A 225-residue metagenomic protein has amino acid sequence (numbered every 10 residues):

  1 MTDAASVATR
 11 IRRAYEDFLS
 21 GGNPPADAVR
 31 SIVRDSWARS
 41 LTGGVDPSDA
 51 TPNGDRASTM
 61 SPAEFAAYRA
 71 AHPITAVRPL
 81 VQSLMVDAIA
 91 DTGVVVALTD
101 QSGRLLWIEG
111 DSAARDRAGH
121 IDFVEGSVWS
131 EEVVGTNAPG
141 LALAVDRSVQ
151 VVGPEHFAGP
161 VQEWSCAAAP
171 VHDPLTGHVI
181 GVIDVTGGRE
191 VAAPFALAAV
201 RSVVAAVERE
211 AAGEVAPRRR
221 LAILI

Functional and structural regions predicted by a protein language model:
M1-S130, L141, Q150, E163 (+1 more regions): Intrinsically disordered, low-complexity terminal regulatory regions
M85-V86, P139-G140, E155, A169-H172: A generic local secondary-structure boundary/capping motif
Q101, V145, G153-E155, A169 (+1 more regions): Fold-independent oxyanion-binding glycine-rich loops and adjacent beta-strand/coil segments at enzyme active sites
E131-T136, A142-F157: Short loop/turn segments at beta-alpha junctions that line or gate ligand-sensing/allosteric surfaces
V161-P170: A short beta-strand signature within small-molecule sensing/ligand-binding domains used in signal transduction
